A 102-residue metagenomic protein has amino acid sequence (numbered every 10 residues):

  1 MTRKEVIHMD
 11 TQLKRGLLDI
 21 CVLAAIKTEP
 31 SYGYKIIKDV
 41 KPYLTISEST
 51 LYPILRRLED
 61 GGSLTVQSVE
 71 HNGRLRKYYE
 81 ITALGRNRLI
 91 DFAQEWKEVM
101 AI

Functional and structural regions predicted by a protein language model:
T2-H8, I90-I102: Amphipathic alpha-helical dimerization/coiled-coil segments that flank or bridge DNA-binding/regulatory modules
H8-T11, Q67-S68: Short beta-strand/turn micro-motifs at beta-sheet edges
D10-Y52: N-terminal helix-turn-helix DNA-binding core of bacterial DNA-binding proteins
T50, R88-D91: Alpha-helical initiation/capping and key positions within long helical/coiled-coil segments
L55-R57: Short, hydrophobic-biased segments on the C-terminal half of alpha helices that form "recognition helices"
G61-L75, E80: Beta-hairpin "wing" of winged helix-turn-helix
